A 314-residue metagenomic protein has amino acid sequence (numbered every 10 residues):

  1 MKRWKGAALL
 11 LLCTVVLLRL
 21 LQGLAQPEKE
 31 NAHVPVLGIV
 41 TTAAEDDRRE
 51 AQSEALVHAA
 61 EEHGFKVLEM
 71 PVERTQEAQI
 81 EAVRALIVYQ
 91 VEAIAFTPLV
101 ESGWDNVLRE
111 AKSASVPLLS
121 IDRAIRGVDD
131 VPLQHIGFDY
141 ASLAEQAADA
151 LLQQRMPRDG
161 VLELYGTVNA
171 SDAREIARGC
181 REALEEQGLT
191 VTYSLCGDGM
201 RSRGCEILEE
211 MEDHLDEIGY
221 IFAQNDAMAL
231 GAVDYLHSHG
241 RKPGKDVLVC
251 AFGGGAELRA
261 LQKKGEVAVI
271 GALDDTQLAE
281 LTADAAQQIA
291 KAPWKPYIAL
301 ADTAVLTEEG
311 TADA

Functional and structural regions predicted by a protein language model:
L17, L21-G23, V168, G254 (+1 more regions): Hinge/cleft segment of the Venus flytrap/periplasmic-binding protein
V36-A59, L68-A85, Y89, P98-E101 (+3 more regions): Extracytoplasmic "Venus flytrap"
G38-V40, Q90-P98, P117-I121, L162-E163 (+4 more regions): Periplasmic-binding protein-like
R48-F65, L143-A147, S171-T190, R203 (+3 more regions): Short, solvent-exposed amphipathic alpha-helices that sit in or adjacent to ligand/effector-binding or catalytic
L68-Q90, Y193-L215, A229-G231: Structural motif
Q79, H135-V161, R203-C205, G254-L258 (+1 more regions): Hydrophobic alpha-helical segments within soluble ligand-binding/sensing domains
F96-K112, C180, D198-R259: Hydrophobic alpha-helical
S102-S142, G255-K263: Flexible loop/hinge segments that line or gate small-molecule binding clefts
